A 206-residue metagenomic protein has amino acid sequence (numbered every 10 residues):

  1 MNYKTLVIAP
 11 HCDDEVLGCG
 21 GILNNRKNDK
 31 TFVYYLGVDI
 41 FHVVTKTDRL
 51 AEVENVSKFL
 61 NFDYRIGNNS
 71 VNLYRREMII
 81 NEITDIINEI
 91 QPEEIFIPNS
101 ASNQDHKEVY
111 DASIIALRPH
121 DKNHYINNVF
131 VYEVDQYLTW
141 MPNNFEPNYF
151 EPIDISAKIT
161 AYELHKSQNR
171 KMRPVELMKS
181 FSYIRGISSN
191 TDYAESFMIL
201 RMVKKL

Functional and structural regions predicted by a protein language model:
M1-I8, N25, D29, V43 (+3 more regions): Metal-dependent de-N-acetylase/amidase catalytic core
L6-V16: Short, glycine-rich nucleotide/cofactor-binding loops
P10, Y35-D39, V134: Cofactor-binding loop segments of dinucleotide-utilizing enzymes, especially the Rossmann-like FAD- and NAD(P)+-binding
V16-G20, L50, Y110: Short amphipathic alpha-helical segment that frequently serves as the phosphate-/nucleotide-binding helix
V16-V33: Histidine-anchored nucleotide/phosphate-binding helix
V53-V56: Conserved SAM-binding loop
I66-S70: Short glycine-rich catalytic loops that host catalytic nucleophiles or stabilize transition states across multiple
